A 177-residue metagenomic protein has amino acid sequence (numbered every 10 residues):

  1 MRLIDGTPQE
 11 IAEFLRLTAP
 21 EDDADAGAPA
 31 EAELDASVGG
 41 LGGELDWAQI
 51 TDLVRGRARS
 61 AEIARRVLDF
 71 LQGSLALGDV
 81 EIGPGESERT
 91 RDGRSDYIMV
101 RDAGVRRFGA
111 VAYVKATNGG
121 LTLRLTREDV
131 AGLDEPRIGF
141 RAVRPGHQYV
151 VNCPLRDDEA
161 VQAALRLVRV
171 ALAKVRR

Functional and structural regions predicted by a protein language model:
M1-E33: Short, low-complexity, charged amphipathic interaction modules
R2-D5, E81, T122: Ser/Thr- (and often Asn-) enriched beta-sheet segments in non-cytosolic proteins
A12-L15, A19, T51, L68 (+1 more regions): Residue-level detector of alpha-helical secondary structure
L17-E21, G73, L77, K174: Surface-exposed polar/charged interaction patches
A24-F70: Solvent-exposed, charged helical/coil patches that constitute nucleic-acid or partner-interaction surfaces
V67-E81: C-terminal, beta-rich DNA-binding module of retroviral/retroelements integrases
P84-V151: Short, conserved beta-strand/beta-arch hydrophobic-aromatic motifs that form part of recognition grooves or interface
A142-R177: Well-ordered alpha/beta subsegment
